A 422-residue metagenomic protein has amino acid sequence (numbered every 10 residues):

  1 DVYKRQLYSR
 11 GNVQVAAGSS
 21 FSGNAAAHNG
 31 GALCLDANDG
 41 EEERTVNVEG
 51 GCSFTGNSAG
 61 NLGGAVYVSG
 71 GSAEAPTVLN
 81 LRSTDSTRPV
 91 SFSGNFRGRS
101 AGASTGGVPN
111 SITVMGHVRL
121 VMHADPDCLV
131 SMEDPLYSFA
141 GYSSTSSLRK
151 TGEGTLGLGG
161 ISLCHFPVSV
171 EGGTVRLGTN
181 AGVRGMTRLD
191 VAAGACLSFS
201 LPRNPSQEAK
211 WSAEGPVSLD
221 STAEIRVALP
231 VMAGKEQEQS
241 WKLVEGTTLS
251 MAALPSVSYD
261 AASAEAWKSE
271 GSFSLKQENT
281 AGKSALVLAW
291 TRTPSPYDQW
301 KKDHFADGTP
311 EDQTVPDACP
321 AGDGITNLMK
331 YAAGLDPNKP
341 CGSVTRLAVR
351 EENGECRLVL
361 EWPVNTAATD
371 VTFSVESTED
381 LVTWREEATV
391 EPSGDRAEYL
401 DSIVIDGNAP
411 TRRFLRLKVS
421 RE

Functional and structural regions predicted by a protein language model:
D1-Y3: Short, small-residue-biased leader/transition segments that mark boundaries at the very start of proteins
R5-N29, C34-D39, T45-S53, G60 (+3 more regions): Extracellular repeat-rich scaffold modules on cell surfaces
N24-A25, N57, V90, G94-G107 (+2 more regions): Short, structured coil/turn linkers that connect adjacent secondary-structure elements
L62, Y67, V78-V118, A124-P126: Leucine-rich solenoid repeat scaffolds
V66, G173, L197, V217 (+6 more regions): Residue-level detector of buried hydrophobic side-chain packing in well-ordered secondary-structure elements
P126, L148-T151, L158-G159, L163-K242 (+3 more regions): Extracellular beta-strand/loop-rich repeat segments of large surface/secreted proteins
M232-T293: Solvent-exposed adhesion/ligand-recognition segments of exported proteins
T291-E422: Short, composition-biased motifs enriched in small/polar/acidic residues
